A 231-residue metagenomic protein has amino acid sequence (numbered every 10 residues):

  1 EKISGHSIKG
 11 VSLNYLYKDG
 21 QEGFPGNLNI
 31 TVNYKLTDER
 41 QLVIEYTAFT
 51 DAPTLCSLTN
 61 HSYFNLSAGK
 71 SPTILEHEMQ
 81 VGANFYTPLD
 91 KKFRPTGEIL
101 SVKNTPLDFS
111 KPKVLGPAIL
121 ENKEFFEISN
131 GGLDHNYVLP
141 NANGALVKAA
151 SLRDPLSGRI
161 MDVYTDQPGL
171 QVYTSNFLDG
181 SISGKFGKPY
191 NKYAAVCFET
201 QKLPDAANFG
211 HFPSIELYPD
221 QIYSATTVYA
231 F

Functional and structural regions predicted by a protein language model:
E1-F231: An exposed, glycine/acidic-rich loop-and-rim segment of catalytic or binding clefts
